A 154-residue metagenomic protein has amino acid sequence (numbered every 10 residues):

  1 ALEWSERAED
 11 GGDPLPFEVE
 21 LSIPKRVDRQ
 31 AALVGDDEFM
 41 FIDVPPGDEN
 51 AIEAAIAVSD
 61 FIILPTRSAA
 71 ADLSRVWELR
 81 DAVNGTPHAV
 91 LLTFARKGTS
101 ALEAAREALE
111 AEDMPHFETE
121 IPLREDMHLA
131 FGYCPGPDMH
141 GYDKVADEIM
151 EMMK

Functional and structural regions predicted by a protein language model:
A1-F41, P46-N50, P122, H128-Y133: P-loop/Walker-type NTP enzyme "switch/lid" segment
D37, S59-D60, D113: Short, well-ordered alpha-helix to beta-strand connector turns
M40, I62-I63, H88: Short, well-ordered beta-strand core segments
G47-A70: Inter-motif core of Ras-like GTPase G domains
L73-F94: Conserved C-terminal guanine-recognition region of P-loop GTPase G domains, centered on the G4
R96, R106-C134: Beta-strand-loop-alpha "switch" segments that mediate conformational coupling across diverse proteins
L129-I149: C-terminal boundary of histidine-terminating zinc-finger modules
